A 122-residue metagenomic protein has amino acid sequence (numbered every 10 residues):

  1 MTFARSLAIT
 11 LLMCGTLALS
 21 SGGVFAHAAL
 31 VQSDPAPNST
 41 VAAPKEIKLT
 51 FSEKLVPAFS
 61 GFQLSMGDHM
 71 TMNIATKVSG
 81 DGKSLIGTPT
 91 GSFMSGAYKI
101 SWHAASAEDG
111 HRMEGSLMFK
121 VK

Functional and structural regions predicted by a protein language model:
M1-L11, L17: Bacterial N-terminal signal peptides that target proteins for export
S39-A43: Short, solvent-exposed loop/linker segments at the N-terminal edge of repeated beta-sheet extracellular domains
I47-K48, S52-N73: Short, surface-exposed alpha-helix to beta-strand junction/turn motifs within ectodomains of secreted and cell-envelope
I47-L49, D109-K122: Extended, polar beta-sheet/loop recognition surfaces of beta-rich domains that mediate binding to diverse ligands
G91-G96: Surface-exposed, short loops/turns at beta-strand junctions within beta-sandwich domains
Y98-I100: A short tyrosine-centered beta-strand micro-motif
H103-A107: Beta-strand-rich extracellular modules
